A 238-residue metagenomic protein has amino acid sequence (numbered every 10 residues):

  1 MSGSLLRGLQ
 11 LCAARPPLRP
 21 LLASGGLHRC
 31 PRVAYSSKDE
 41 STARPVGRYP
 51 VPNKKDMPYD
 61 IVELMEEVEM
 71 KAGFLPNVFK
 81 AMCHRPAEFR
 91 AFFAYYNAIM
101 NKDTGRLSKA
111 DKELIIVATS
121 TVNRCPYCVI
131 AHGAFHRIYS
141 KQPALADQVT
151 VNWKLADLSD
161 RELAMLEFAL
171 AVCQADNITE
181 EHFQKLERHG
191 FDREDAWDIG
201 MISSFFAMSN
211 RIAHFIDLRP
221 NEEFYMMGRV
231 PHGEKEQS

Functional and structural regions predicted by a protein language model:
S2-S238: Hydrophobic alpha-helical segments
